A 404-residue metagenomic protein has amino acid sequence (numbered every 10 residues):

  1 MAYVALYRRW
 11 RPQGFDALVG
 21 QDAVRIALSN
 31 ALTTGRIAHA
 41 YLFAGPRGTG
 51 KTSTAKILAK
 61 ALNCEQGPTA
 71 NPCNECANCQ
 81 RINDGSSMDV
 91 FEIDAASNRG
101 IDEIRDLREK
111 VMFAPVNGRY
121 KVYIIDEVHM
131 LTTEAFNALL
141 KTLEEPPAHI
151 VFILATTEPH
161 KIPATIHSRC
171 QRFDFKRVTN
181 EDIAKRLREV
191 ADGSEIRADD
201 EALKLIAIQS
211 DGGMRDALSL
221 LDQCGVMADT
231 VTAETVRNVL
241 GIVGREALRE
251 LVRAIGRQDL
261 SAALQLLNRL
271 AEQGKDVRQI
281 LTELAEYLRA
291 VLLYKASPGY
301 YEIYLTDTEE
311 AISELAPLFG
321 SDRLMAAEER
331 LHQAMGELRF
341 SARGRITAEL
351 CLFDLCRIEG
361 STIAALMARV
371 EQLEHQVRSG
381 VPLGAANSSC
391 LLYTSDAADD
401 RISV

Functional and structural regions predicted by a protein language model:
M1-R172: P-loop/Walker A NTP-binding region and its immediately flanking N-terminal helices in P-loop NTPase folds
K60, A77, R81-M88, E103-E109 (+3 more regions): Extended, largely alpha-helical regulatory/partner-binding modules appended to the mid-to-C-terminal parts
E127, G212, D399: Acidic di-acidic motifs
S388-L392: Intrinsically disordered, low-complexity, repeat-rich polar/charged segments
Y393-D400: Conserved small/polar residues in nucleotide/adenosyl-binding loops
I402-V404: Short hydrophobic transmembrane-like helices used for membrane targeting/insertion
